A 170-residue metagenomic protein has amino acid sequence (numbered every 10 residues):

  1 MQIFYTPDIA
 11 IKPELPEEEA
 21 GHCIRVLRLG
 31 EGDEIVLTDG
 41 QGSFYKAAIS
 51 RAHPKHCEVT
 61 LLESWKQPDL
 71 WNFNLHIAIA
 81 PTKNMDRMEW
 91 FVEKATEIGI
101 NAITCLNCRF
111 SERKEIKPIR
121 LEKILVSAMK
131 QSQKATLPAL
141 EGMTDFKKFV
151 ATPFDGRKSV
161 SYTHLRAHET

Functional and structural regions predicted by a protein language model:
M1-K66, I119: N-terminal positively charged helical leader segments and presequences
P7, T144, Y162: Residues at the C-termini of beta-strands that transition into short coil/loop
I11-K12, R51-E58, P81-V92, H168: Phosphate-binding glycine-rich loops and adjacent basic patches that engage nucleotide phosphates, nucleic-acid
P13, C57, L75, K158-S159: A broad, low-specificity signal marking well-ordered, structured residues that form hydrophobic/aromatic
R25-R28, V36-T38, E58-V59, T82-K83 (+3 more regions): Short, surface-exposed linear patches
A47, V59, I77-I79, S161: Preference for bulky hydrophobic residues occupying beta-strand positions in well-ordered beta-sheet regions
P68-K158: RNA substrate-binding interface of SAM-dependent RNA methyltransferases
T163-T170: Conserved small/polar residues in nucleotide/adenosyl-binding loops
